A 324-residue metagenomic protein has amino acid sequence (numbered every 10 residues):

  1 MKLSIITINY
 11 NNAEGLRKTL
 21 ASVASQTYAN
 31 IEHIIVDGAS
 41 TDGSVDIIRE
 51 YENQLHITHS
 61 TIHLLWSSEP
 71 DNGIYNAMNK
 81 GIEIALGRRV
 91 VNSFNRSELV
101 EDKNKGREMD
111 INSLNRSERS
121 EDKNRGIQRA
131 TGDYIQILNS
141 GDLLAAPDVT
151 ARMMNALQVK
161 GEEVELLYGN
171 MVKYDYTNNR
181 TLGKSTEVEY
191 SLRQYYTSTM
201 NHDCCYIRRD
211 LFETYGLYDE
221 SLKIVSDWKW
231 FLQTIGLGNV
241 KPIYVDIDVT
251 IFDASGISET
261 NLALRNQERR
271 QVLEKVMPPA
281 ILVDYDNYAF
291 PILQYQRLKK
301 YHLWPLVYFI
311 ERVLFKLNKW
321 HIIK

Functional and structural regions predicted by a protein language model:
M1-L262: Nucleotide-sugar donor-binding/catalytic module of glycosyltransferases that assemble extracellular/cell-envelope
I235-N239, I257-S258, L273-V276, L293-R297 (+1 more regions): Short amphipathic alpha-helical patches
I243-V245, R265, H302-V307: Short, structured secondary-structure boundary patches
I247-D248, E259-Y285: Catalytic core of nucleotide-sugar-dependent glycosyltransferases
P278-A280, D284-K324: Membrane-proximal basic amphipathic "stem/tether" segments
